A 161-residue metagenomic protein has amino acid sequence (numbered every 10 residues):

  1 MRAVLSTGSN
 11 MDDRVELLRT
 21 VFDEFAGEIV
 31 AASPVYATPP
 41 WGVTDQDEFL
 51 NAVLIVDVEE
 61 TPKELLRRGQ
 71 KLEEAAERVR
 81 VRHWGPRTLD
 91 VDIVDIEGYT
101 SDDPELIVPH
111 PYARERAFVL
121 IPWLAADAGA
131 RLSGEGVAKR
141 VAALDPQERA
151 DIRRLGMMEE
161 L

Functional and structural regions predicted by a protein language model:
M1-G27, A32-P39: N-terminal beta1-alpha1 ligand-phosphate binding loop
M1-L5, A52, E74: General secondary-structure edge motif
S9, L54-E60, D95-G98: Short beta-strand-to-loop capping motifs
D12, I55, A125-D127: Short histidine/acidic/glycine/proline-rich micro-motifs that form metal- and phosphate-coordinating active-site loops
L17-R19, V53, A128: Amphipathic, positively biased hydrophobic alpha-helical segments used for protein targeting and membrane insertion
A31-S33, W41-L50, K63-R67, K71-L161: Flexible, gly/pro- and Lys/Arg-enriched active-site loops
